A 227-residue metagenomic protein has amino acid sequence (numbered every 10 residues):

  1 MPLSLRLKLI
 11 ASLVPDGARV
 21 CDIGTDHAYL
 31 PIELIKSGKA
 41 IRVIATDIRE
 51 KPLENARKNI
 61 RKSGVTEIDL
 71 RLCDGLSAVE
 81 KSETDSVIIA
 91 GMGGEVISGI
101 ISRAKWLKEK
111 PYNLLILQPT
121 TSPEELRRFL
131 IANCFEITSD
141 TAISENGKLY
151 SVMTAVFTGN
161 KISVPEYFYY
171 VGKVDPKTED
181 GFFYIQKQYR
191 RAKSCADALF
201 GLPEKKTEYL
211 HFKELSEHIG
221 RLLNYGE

Functional and structural regions predicted by a protein language model:
P2-G17: Conserved alpha-helix/loop element of class I SAM-dependent methyltransferases that forms part of the SAM/SAH-binding
L3-L5, S77-A78, E95-E227: Class I S-adenosyl-L-methionine
G17-D26: Conserved class I S-adenosyl-L-methionine
A28, I32: Glycine-rich SAM-binding Motif I of class I
R42-D47: Conserved SAM-binding motif I beta-strand of class I
K51: Conserved Rossmann-like nucleotide-cofactor binding loop
E54-S82: S-adenosyl-L-methionine
T84-G91: Short SAM/SAH-binding signature in class I
